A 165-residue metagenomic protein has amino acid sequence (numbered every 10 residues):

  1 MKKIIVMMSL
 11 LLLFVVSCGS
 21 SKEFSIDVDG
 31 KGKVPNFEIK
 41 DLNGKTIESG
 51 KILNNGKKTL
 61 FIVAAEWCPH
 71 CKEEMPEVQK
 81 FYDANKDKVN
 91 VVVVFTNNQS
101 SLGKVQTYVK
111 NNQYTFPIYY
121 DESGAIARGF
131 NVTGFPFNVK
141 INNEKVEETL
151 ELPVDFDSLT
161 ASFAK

Functional and structural regions predicted by a protein language model:
M1-I4: Positively charged n-region of N-terminal signal peptides that target proteins for export
F14-S17: C-terminal motif of bacterial Sec signal peptides marking the signal peptidase cleavage site
G19-K51: N-terminal "domain-start" segment that seeds a small globular fold
K33, K57, T133-G134: Short, small/polar residue-rich loop motifs at catalytic or cofactor-binding pockets
S49-K72, V92: Short active-site neighborhood of thiol/selenol oxidoreductases, capturing the structured segment around
G56-T59, D87-N90, T115-F116, N143: Loop/turn elements at helix/coil->beta-strand transitions in domains of secreted/extracellular proteins
K72-N111, A125-R128: Structural microenvironment flanking redox-active thiols in thiol-disulfide oxidoreductases
K110-Y114, E122-A164: Thiol/disulfide oxidoreductase modules built on the thioredoxin-like
